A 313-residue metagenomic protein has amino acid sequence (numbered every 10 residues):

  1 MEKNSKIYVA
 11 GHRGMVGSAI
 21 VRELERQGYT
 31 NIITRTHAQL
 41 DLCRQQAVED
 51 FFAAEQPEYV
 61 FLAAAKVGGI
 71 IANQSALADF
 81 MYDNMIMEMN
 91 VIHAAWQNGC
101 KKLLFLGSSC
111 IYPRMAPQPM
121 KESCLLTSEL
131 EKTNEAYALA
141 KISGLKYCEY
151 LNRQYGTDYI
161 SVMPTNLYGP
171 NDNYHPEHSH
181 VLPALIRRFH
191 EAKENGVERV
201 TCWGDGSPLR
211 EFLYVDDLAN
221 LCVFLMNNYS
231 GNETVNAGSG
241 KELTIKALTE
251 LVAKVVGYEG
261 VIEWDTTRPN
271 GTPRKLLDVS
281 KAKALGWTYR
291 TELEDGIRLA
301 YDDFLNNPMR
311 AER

Functional and structural regions predicted by a protein language model:
A10, R35, V60-K66, L103-S109 (+1 more regions): SDR active-site strand-loop-helix element
A10-M15, A19-Q27, E191-R313: C-terminal substrate-binding subdomain of Rossmann-fold SDR/epimerase-dehydratase oxidoreductases
E25-D50: Adenosine-cofactor binding site in Rossmann-like domains, unifying the SAM/SAH pocket of S-adenosylmethionine-dependent
C43, S109-Y112, L167-G169, V181-L182 (+1 more regions): Conserved sequence/active-site signature of Rossmann-fold short-chain dehydrogenase/reductase
Q45-M85, A94-Q97: NAD(P)H-binding glycine-rich loop region in Rossmannoid oxidoreductase-like domains and their noncatalytic homologs
M89-N134: Conserved Rossmann-fold NAD(P)-dependent oxidoreductase catalytic core, especially the SDR/UDP-sugar
G107-S108, L145-N173, P183-L185, E194-C202: Conserved beta-loop-beta element that borders a ligand/cofactor-binding pocket
A136, A140-S143: Active-site helix of classical SDR
